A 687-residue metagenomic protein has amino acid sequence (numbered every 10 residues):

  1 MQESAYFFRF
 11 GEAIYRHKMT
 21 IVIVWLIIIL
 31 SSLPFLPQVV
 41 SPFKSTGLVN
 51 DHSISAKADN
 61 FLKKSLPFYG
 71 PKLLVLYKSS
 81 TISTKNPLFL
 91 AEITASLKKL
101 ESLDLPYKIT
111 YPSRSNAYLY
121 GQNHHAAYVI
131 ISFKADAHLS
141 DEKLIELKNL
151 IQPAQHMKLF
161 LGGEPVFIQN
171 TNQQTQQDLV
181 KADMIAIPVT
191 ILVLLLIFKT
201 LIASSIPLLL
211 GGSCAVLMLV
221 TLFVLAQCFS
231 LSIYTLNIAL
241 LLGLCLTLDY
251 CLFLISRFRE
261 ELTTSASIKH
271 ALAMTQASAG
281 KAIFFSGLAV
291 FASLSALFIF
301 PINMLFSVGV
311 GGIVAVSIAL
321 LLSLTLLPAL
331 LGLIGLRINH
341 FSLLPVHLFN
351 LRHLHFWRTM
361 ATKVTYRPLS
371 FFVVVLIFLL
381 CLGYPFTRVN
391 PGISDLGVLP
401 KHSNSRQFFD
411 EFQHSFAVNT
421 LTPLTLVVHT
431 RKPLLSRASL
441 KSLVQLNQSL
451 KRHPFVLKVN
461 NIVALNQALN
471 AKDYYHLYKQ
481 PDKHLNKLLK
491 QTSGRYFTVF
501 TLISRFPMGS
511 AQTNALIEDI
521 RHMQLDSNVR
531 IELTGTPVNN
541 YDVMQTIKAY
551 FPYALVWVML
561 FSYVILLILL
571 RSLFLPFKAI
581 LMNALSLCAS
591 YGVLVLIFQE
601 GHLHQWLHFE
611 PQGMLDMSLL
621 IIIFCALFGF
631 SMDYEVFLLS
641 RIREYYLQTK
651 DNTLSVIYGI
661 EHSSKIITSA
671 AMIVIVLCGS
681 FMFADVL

Functional and structural regions predicted by a protein language model:
M1-S41, P106, A135-P391, L525-N528 (+1 more regions): Membrane-embedded transmembrane helical bundles of large multi-pass transporters/channels
K44: Loop-to-helix "switch" segment enriched in basic and acidic residues adjacent to catalytic/ligand pockets
G47-L48: Membrane-proximal amphipathic alpha-helices that sit immediately adjacent to an N-terminal transmembrane/signal-anchor
H52-P71, T81-G162, I393-E600, H604 (+1 more regions): Structured non-transmembrane domains adjacent to transmembrane bundles in polytopic membrane proteins
